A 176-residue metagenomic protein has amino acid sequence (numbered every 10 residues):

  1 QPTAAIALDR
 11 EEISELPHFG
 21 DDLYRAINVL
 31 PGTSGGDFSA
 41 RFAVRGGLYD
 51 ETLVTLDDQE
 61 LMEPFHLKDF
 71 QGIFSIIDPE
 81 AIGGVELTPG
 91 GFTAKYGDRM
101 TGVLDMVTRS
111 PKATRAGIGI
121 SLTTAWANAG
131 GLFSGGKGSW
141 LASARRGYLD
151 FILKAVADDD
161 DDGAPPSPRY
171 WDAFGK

Functional and structural regions predicted by a protein language model:
Q1-T3, G97-M100, G130, L153-A155: Short aromatic-enriched loop/helix-cap "lid" or pocket-rim segments at secondary-structure transitions that line
Q1-T93, V103, V107-S110, T124 (+2 more regions): Periplasmic N-terminal accessory/gating domains of Gram-negative outer-membrane beta-barrel systems
G35, A94-Y96, P111-R115, F133-G138: Short loop/turn motifs that connect adjacent beta-strands in outer-membrane beta-barrel proteins
L53-T55, G84, V103, R115-G119 (+3 more regions): Residue-level detector of the transmembrane beta-barrel scaffold of outer-membrane proteins
D69, I152-D159: Outer-membrane beta-barrel translocator domains and adjoining extracellular loop/strand segments of Gram-negative
Y96-D98, G119, S167: A generic structural micro-feature
K112, W126, Y148-K154: Gram-negative outer-membrane beta-barrel proteins
S121-R146, D160-K176: Transmembrane beta-barrel wall of Gram-negative outer-membrane proteins
